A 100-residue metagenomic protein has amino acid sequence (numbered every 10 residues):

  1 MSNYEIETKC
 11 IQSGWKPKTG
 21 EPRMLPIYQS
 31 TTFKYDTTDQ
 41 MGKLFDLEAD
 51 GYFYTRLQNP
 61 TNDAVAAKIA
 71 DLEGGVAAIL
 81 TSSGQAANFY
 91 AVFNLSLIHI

Functional and structural regions predicted by a protein language model:
S2-I27: Short conserved active-site loop signatures built around small residues
E5-I6, D36, V76, N94: Generic hydrophobic alpha-helical segments
P17-K18, K68, A91-V92: Short, flexible, glycine/charge-rich loop motifs used to bind or transfer phosphoryl groups or to couple energy/partner
Q29, D50, V92-L95: Ubiquitous "structural anchor" signal
T32, T37-A86: Conserved N-terminal alpha-helix of the aminotransferase class I/II PLP-enzyme fold
D71-L72, Y90-S96: Alpha-helix C-terminal capping segments
I98-I100: Conserved small/polar residues in nucleotide/adenosyl-binding loops
